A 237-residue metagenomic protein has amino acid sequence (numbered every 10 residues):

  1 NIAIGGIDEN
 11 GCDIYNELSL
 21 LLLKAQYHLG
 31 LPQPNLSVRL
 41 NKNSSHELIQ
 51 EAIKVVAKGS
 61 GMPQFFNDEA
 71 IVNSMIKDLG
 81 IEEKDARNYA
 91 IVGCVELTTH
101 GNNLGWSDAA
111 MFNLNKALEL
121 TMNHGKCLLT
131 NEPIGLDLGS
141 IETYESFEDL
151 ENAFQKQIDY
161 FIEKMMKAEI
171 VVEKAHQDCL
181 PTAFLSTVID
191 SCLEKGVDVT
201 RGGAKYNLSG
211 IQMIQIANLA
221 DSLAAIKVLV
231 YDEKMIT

Functional and structural regions predicted by a protein language model:
N1-T237: Conserved catalytic cores of very large enzyme subunits
